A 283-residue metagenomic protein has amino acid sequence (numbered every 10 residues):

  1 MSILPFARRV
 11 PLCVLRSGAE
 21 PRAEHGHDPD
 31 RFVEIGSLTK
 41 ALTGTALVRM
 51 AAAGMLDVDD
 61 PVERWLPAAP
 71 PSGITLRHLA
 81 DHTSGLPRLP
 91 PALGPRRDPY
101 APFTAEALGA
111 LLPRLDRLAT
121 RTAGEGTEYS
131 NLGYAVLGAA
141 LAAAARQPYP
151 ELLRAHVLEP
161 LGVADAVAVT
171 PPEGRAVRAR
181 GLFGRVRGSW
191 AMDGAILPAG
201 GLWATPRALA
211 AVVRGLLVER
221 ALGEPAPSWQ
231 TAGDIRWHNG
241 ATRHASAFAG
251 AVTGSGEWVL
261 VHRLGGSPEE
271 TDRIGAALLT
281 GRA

Functional and structural regions predicted by a protein language model:
M1-P29, I35, V58, G94-R96 (+2 more regions): A short, well-structured edge-of-sheet supersecondary motif
V14, A46-V48, L278: Hydrophobic alpha-helical segments
R16-S17, S72-F248: Short, surface-exposed loop or secondary-structure junction motifs that flank catalytic or metal-binding residues
D30-R31, L111: Conserved interaction-surface patches within small, structured recognition/assembly domains
E34-D59, L137-A142, L209: Active-site SXXK
L47, L153-H156, I274: Structural preference for long, well-ordered alpha-helical segments in enzyme cores
D57-S72: Short, glycine/proline-biased beta-turn/loop segments that scaffold the active-site neighborhood
G240-A283: Structured C-terminal helix/loop/strand segments within mature extracytoplasmic catalytic/sensor domains
